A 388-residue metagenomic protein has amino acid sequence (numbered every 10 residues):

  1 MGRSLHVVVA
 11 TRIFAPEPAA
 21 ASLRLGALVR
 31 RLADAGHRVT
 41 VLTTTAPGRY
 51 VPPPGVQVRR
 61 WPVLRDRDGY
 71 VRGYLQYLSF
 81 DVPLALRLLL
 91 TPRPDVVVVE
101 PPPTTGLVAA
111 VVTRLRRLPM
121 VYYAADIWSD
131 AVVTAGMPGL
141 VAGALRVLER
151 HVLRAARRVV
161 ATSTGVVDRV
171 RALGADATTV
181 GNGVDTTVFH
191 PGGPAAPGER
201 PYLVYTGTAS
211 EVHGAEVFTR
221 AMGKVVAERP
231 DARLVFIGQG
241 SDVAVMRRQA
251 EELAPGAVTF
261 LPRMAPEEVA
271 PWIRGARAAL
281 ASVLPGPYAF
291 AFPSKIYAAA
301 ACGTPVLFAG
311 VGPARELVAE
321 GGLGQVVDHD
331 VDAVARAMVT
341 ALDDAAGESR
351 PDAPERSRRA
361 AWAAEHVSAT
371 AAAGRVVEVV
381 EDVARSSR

Functional and structural regions predicted by a protein language model:
M1-R59, V225, S387-R388: N-terminal subdomain of nucleotide-sugar transferases
T45, T162-G165, G183: Carbohydrate-associated surface elements
L86, L107, V111-L115, L140-A161: Membrane-proximal helix-turn-helix segments that form the acceptor-binding/catalytic region of lipid-linked
R171, V184-R200, G214: Acidic anion/phosphate-binding donor-loop and adjacent secondary structure in glycosyltransferase catalytic cores
A195-G223, V235: Conserved donor-binding/catalytic core segment of Leloir-type glycosyltransferases
H213, A265-W272, A279-A300, L307-E316: Nucleotide-sugar-dependent
A244-A270: Nucleotide-activated donor-binding/catalytic signature segment of Leloir-type glycosyltransferases, i.e., the conserved
H329, A346-V380: A charged, aromatic-enriched C-terminal amphipathic alpha-helix characteristic of glycosyltransferases across folds
